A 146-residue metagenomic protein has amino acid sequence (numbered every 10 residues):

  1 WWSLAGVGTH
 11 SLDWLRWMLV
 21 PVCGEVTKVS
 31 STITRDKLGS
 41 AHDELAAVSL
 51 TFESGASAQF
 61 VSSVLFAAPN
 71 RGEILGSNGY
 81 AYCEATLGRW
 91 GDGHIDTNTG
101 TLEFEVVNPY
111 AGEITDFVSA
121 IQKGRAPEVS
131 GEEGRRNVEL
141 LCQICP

Functional and structural regions predicted by a protein language model:
W1-L4, R35, T101-F104, R125-P127: Active-site rim elements
W1-S57, V61-A68, E132-R135: Rossmann-like dinucleotide-binding domain that binds NAD(P)(H)
G6, P109-G112, V129: Residue-level signal for the nucleotide or nucleotide-sugar donor/cofactor binding architecture
H10-L12, Y80, E128, V138: Short, electropositive, low-hydrophobicity segments enriched in small/polar residues
S11-L15, A111-T115, L141-C142: A general structural signal for well-ordered alpha-helical segments in protein cores
M18-E25, S77-A81, L141-I144: Phosphate/oxyanion-binding loops and surfaces in catalytic or ligand/nucleic-acid-binding neighborhoods
T32-D43, F52-I114: NAD(P)-dinucleotide binding in Rossmann-like oxidoreductases
E53, S119-P146: C-terminal helix-rich "cap/oligomerization" subdomain common to oxidoreductases
